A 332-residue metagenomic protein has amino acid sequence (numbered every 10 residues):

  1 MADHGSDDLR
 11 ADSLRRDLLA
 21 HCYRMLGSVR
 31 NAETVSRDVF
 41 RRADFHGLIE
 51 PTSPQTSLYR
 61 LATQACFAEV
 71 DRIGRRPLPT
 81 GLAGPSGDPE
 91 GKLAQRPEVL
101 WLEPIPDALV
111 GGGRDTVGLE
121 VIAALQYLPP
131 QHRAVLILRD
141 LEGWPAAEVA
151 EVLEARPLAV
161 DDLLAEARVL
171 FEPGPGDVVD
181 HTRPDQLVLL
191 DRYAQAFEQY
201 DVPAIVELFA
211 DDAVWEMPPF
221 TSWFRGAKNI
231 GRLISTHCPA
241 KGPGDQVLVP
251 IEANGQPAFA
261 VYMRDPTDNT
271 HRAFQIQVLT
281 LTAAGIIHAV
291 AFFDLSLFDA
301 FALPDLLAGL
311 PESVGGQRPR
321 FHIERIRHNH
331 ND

Functional and structural regions predicted by a protein language model:
M1-G5, L9-V202: Active-site-adjacent scaffolding segments
P51, P130, L208, H271-A273: A generic fold-level signal
A196, K241, D268-H271: Short loop/turn motifs at secondary-structure junctions and domain boundaries
Y200-V214: Short, well-ordered alpha-helical segments enriched in acidic and aromatic residues
A210-V249: A solvent-exposed, acidic/Ser-Thr-rich amphipathic alpha-helical stretch
Q256-F293: Exposed beta-sheet edge and beta->alpha loop/turn motif
F292-D332: Low-complexity, intrinsically disordered terminal/linker segments enriched in charged and Gly/Pro repeats
